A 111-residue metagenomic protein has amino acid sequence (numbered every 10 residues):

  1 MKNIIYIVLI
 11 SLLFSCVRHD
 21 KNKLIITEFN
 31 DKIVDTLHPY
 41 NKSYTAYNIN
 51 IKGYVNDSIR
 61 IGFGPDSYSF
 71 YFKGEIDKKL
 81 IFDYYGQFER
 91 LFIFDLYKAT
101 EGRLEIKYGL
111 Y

Functional and structural regions predicted by a protein language model:
M1-H19: Sec-dependent bacterial lipoprotein signal peptides
V17-Y111: Acidic, Ser/Thr/Pro
